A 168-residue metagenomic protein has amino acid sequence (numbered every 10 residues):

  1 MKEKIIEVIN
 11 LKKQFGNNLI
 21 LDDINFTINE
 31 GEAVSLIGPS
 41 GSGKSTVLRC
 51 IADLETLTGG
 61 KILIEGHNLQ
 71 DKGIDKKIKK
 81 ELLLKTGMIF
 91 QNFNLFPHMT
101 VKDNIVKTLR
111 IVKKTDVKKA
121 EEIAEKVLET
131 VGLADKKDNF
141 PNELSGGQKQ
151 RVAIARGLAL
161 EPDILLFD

Functional and structural regions predicted by a protein language model:
I37-P39: The feature captures the beta-strand-to-loop junction immediately N-terminal to the Walker
A52: Helix-to-loop junction immediately C-terminal to a conserved catalytic motif
L69-G87, V117: ABC ATPase NBD coupling module
M99-K107: Short coil-to-helix segment of the ABC ATPase nucleotide-binding domain corresponding to the Q-loop/switch region
F140-L144, Q148: Conserved ABC ATPase signature
A159-D163: A short, proline-enriched helix->beta-strand linker immediately N-terminal to the Walker B motif in ABC-type P-loop
